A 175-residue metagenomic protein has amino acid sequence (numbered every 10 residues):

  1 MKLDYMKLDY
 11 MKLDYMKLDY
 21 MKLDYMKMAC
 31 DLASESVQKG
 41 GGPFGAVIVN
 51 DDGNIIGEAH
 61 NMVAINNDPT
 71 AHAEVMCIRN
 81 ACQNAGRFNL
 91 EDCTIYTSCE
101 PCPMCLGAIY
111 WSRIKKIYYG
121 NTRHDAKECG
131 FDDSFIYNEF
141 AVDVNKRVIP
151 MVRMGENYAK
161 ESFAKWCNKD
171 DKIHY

Functional and structural regions predicted by a protein language model:
M1-V37, P101, A108-Y175: Zinc-dependent deaminase
A29, A33-S36, A46, G57 (+2 more regions): Small-residue (primarily alanine) positions within well-ordered alpha-helices, especially packing/interaction faces
K39-P43: Short, flexible loop/turn motifs enriched in small residues
F44, E91-C93, V148-I149: Residue-level recognition of the N-termini of beta-strands and the immediately preceding loop/turn
F44-G53: Short beta-strand scaffold segments in enzyme catalytic cores
I56-A64: Short beta->alpha transition motifs characteristic of CBS
V63, T97, N121: Residues that line or immediately flank small-molecule/substrate-binding pockets and catalytic motifs
N67-T70, V75-S112: Helix-adjacent hinge/juxtasegments
